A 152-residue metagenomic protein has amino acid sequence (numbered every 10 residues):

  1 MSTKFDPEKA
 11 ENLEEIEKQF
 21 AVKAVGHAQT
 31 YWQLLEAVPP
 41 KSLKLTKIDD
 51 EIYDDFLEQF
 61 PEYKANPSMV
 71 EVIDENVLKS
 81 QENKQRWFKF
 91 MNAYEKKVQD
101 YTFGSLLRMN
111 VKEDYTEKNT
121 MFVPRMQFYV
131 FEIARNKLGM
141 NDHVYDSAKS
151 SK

Functional and structural regions predicted by a protein language model:
M1-K96, E132-K152: Nuclease and nuclease-like effector domains acting on nucleic acids or nucleotide cofactors
Q85-F122: Histidine-centered nuclease catalytic patch
K112, M126-F131: Short loop/turn segments at secondary-structure transitions that flank enzyme active sites
K118-M121, Q127, R135-G139: Short coil/turn segments at secondary-structure boundaries
